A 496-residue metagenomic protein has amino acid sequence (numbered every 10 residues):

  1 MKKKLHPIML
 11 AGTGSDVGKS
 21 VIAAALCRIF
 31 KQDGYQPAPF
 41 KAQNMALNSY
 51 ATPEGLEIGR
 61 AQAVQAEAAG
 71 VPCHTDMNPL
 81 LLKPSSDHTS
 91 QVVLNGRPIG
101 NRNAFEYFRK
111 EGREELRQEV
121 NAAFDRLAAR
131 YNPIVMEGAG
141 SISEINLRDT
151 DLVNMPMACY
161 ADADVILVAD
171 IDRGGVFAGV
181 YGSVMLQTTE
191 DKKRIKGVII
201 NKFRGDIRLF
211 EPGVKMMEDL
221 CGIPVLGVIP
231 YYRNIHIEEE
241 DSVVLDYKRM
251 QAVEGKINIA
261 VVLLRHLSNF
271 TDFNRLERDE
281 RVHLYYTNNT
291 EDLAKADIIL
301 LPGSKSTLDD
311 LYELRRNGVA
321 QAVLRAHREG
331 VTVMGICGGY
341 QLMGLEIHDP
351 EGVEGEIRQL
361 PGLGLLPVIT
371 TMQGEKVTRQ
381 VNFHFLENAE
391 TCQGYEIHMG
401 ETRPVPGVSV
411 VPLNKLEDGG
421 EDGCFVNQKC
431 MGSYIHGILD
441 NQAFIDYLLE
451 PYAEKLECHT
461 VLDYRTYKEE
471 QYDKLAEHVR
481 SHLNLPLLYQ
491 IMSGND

Functional and structural regions predicted by a protein language model:
M1-R325, T332, G374-E375, H384-D496: Flexible phosphate-sensing "switch/lid" loops adjacent to ATP/NTP-binding sites across phosphate-transfer
C337: Catalytic nucleophile serine of serine hydrolases, specifically the conserved "nucleophile elbow" pentapeptide
Y340-Q341, L439: Short active-site segment of divalent metal-dependent hydrolases/proteases that encodes the spacing between
G344-G394, M399-T402: A conserved active-site-flanking secondary-structure segment within enzyme catalytic domains
